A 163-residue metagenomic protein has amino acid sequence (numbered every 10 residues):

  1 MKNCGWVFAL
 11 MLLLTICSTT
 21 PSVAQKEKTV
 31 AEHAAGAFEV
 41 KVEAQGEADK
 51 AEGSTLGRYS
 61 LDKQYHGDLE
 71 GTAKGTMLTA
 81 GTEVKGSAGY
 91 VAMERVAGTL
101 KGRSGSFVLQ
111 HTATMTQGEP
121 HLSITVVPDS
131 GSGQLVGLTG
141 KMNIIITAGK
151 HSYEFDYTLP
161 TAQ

Functional and structural regions predicted by a protein language model:
M1-F8: Bacterial N-terminal signal peptides that target proteins for export
F8-S18: Bacterial N-terminal signal peptides
S22-Q163: Beta-strand-enriched cores of mature, soluble protein domains
